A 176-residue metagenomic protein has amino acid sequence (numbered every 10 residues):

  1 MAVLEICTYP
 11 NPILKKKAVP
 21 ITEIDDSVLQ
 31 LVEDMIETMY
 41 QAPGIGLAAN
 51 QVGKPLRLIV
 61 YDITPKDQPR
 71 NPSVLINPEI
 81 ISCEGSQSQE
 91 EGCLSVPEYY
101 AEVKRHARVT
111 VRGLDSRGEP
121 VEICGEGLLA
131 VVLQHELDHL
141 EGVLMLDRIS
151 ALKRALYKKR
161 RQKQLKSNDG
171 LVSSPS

Functional and structural regions predicted by a protein language model:
M1-Q134, H139-S176: Active-site rim/adjacent substrate-binding subdomains
